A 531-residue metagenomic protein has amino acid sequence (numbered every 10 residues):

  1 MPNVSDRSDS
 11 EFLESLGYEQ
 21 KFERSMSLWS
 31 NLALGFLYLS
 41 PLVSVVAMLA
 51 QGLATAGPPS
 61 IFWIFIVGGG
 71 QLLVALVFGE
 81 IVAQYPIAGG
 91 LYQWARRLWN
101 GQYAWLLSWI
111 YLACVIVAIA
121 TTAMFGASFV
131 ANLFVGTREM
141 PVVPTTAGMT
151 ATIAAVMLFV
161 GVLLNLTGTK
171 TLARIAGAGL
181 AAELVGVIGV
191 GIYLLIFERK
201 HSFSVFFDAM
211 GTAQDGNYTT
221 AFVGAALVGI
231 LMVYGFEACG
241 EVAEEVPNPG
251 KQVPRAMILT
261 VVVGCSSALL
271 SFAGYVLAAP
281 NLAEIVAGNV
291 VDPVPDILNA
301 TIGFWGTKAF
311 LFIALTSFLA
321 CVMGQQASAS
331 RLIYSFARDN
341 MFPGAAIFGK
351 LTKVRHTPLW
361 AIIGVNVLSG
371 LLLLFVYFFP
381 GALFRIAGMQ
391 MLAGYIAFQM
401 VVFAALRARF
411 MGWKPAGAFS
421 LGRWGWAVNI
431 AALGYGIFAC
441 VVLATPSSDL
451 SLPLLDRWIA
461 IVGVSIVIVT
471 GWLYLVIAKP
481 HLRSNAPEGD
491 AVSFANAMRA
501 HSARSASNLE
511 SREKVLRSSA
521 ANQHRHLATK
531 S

Functional and structural regions predicted by a protein language model:
M1-L28, V402-V428, P446-S531: Terminal cytosolic tails of multi-pass membrane transporters, especially the segment immediately following the final
R24-G35, N100-A113, I153-A155, D215-G229 (+4 more regions): Select transmembrane alpha-helical segments in multipass membrane proteins
S44-P144, T260-V263, A460-V469: Extracellular loop-to-transmembrane helix junctions
Q51-F62, F134-A147, T169-L180, A309 (+4 more regions): Transmembrane helix-loop boundary segments of multi-pass membrane transporters
S60-I61, T137-M149, A178-L311: Helix-loop-helix junctions that connect adjacent transmembrane segments in multi-pass membrane transporters
Q93-A95, N100, N132-V142, T212 (+2 more regions): TM-loop-TM module centered on a large, flexible mid-protein loop between adjacent transmembrane helices in multi-pass
I110-G126, V233, E237-V246, F304-G344 (+2 more regions): Membrane-helix boundary/coupling elements in multi-pass transport proteins
M149-K200, M257-V262, A387-M400, L421-A432 (+3 more regions): Membrane-interface loop-to-helix entry segments
